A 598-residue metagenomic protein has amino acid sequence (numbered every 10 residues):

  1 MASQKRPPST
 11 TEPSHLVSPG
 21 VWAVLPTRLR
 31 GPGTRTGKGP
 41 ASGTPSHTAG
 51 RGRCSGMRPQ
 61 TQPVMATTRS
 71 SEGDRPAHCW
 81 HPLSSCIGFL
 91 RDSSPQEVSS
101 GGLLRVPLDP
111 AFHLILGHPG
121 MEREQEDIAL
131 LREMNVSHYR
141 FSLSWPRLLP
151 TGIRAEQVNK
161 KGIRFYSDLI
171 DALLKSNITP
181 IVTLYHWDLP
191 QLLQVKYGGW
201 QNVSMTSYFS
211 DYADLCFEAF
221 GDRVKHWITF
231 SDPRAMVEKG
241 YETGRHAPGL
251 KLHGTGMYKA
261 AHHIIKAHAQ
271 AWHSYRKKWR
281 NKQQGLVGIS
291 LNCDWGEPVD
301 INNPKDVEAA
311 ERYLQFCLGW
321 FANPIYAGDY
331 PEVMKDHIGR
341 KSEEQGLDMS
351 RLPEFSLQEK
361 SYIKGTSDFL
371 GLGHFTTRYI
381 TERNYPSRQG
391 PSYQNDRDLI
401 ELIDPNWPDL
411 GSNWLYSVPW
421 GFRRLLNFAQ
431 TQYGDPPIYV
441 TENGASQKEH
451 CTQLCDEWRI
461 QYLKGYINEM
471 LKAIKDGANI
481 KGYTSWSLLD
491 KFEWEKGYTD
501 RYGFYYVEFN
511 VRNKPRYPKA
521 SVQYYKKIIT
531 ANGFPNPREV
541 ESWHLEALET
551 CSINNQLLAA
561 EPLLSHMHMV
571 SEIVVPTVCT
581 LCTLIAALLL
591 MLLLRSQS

Functional and structural regions predicted by a protein language model:
A2-C54, R58, E72-R75, C79 (+7 more regions): Active-site region of glycoside hydrolase catalytic domains
T61-R75, G117-Y139: Active-site-flanking structural segment that lines cofactor/substrate pockets
H78-H81, D92: Intrinsic-disorder-associated, low-complexity terminal segments enriched in Asp/Asn/His/Tyr and depleted of Lys/Arg
L83, L90, L103-L104: Leucine-biased recognition of intrinsically disordered, low-complexity hydrophobic segments
S137-S144, T179-T183: Short, well-structured secondary-structure segments
P562-V570: Extracellular Ser/Thr-rich, low-complexity/disordered mucin-like segments
L589-S598: Transmembrane-helix exit/juxtamembrane "anchor" motif
